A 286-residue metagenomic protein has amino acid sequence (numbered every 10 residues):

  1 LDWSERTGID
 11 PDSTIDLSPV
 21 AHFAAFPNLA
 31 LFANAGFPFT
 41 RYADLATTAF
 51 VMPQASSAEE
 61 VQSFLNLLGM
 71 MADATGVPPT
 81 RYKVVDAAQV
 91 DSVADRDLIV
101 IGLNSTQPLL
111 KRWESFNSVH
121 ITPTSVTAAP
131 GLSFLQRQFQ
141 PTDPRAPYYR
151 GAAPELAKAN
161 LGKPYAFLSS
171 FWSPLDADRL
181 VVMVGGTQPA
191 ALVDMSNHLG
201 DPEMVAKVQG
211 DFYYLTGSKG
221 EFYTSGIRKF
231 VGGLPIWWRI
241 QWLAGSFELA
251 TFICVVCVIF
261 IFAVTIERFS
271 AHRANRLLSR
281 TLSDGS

Functional and structural regions predicted by a protein language model:
L1-S286: Solvent-exposed alpha-helical segments and adjacent loops that form catalytic or protein-interaction surfaces
